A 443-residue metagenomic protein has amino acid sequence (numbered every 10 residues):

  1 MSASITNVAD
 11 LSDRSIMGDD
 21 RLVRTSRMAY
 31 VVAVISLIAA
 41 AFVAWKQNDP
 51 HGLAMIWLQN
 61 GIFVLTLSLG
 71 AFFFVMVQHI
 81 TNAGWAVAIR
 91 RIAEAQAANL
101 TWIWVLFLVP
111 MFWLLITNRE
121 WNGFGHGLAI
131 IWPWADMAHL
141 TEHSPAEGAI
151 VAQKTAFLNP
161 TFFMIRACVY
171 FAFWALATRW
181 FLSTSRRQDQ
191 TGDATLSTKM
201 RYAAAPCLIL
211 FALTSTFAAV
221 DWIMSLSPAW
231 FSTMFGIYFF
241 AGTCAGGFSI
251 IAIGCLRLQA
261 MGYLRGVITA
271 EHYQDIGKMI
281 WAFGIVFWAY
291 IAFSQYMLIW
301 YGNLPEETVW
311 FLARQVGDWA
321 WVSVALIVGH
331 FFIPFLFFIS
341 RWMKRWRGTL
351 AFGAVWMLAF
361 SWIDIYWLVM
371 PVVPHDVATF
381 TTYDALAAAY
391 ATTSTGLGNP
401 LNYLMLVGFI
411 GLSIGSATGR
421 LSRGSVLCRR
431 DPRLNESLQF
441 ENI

Functional and structural regions predicted by a protein language model:
M1-A40, R119-L158, L182-M200, Y263-E271 (+2 more regions): Extramembrane terminal tails and long inter-domain/linker segments of multi-pass membrane proteins
A3, H51-A54, I62-Q190, A204-C207: Transmembrane-helix bundle segments that line or gate the permeation/cavity pathway in multi-pass membrane proteins
D20-W45, K154-L326, M343: Long, contiguous internal "core" modules enriched in hydrophobic/ aromatic residues
A54-N60, I89-R91, S227-F240, T395-L404: Non-cytosolic membrane-interface motifs at loop->transmembrane helix junctions
T66-V75, V105-P110, A167-R179, A241-L256 (+2 more regions): Hydrophobic cores of alpha-helical transmembrane segments in multi-pass inner/ER membrane proteins, independent
F235-F239, E306-I327, F380-A417: Membrane-interface transmembrane-helix boundary segments in multi-pass integral membrane proteins
W321-R347: Extended C-terminal subregions enriched in glycine
T349-A359: Central hydrophobic cores of alpha-helical transmembrane segments in multi-pass integral membrane proteins
